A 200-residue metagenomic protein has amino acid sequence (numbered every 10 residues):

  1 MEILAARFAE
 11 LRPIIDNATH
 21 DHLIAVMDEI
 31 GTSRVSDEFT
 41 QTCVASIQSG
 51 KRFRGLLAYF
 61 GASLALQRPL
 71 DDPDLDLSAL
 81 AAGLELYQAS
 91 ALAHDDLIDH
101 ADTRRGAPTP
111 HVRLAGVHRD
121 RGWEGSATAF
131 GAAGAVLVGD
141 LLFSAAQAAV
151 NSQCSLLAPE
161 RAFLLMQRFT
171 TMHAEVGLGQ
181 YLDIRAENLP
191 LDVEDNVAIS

Functional and structural regions predicted by a protein language model:
M1-L84, A89, A93, L97-T128 (+1 more regions): Conserved N-terminal diphosphate/IPP-binding helix and adjacent helical/loop segment of trans-prenyltransferase domains
L23-S36, A45-L56, A133-A145, V150-S200: All-alpha helical catalytic cores of prenyl diphosphate-utilizing isoprenoid enzymes
